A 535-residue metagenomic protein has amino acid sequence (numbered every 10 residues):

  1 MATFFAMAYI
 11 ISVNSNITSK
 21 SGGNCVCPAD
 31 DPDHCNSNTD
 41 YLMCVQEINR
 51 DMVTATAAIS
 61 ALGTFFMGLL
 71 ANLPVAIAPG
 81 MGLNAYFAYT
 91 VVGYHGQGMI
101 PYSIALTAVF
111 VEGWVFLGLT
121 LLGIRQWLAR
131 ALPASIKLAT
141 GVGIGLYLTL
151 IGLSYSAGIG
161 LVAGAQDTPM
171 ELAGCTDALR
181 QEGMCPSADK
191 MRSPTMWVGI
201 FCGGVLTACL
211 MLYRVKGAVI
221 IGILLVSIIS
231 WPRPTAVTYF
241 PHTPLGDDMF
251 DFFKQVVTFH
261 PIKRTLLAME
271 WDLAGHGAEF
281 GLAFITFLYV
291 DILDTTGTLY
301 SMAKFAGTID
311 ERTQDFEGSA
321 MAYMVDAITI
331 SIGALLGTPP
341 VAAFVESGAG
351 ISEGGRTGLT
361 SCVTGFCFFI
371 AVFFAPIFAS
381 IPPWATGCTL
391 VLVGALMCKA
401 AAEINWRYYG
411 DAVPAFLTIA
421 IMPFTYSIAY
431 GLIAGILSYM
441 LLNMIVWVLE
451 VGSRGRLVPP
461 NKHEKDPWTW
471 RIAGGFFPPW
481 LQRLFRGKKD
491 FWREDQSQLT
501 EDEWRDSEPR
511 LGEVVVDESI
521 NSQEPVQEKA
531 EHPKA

Functional and structural regions predicted by a protein language model:
M1-I10, D31-T39, T54, I59-S60 (+4 more regions): Helix-loop-helix junctions within the multi-pass membrane cores of secondary transporters/permeases
M1-R50, C185-P186, I223-A320: Helix-loop-helix hairpins and the membrane-proximal interhelical loops of multi-pass alpha-helical transport proteins
S19, N72-A76, I124-R125, I159 (+7 more regions): Transmembrane helix-loop junctions in multipass membrane proteins, especially transporters and channels
T64-V75, C209-R214, T286-D294, A327-L336 (+3 more regions): Transmembrane alpha-helix interface/packing and boundary motifs in multi-pass membrane proteins, characterized by
V75-I77, A218, T295, T338 (+3 more regions): Conformational gate/switch positions in structured elements
G93-L225, C362-Q496: Membrane-embedded alpha-helical modules
C202, G281-I285, E317, M321-I328 (+2 more regions): Alpha-helical membrane-protein architecture signal
P478-A535: Intrinsically disordered, low-complexity cytosolic terminal tails
